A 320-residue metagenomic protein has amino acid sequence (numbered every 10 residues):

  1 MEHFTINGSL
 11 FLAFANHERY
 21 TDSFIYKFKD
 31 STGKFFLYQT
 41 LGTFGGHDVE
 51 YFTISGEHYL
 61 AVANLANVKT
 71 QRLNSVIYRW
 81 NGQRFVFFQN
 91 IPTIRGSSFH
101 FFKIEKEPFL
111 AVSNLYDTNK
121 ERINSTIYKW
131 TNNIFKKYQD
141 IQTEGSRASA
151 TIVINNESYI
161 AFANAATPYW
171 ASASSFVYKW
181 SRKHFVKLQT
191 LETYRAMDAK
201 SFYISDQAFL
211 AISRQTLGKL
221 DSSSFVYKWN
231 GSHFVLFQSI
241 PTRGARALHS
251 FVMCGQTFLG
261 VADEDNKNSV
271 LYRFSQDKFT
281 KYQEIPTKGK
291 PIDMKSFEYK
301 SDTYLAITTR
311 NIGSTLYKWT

Functional and structural regions predicted by a protein language model:
M1-H3, F44-Y51, I94-F101, E144-T151 (+3 more regions): Repeated scaffold domains used in trafficking and secretory/extracellular systems, primarily beta-propellers
N7-A13, G56-A61, K106-A111, N156-A161 (+3 more regions): Entry beta-strands of beta-propeller and related beta-repeat scaffolds
H17-Y20, L65-T70, L115-K120, A165-W170 (+3 more regions): Short glycine/acidic-enriched loop and turn motifs that connect beta-strands
I25-F28, N74-W80, N124-W130, S174-W180 (+1 more regions): Beta-propeller blade signature
K29-T32, W80-Q83, W130-N133, W180-K183 (+3 more regions): Short loop/turn segments that connect beta-strands within beta-propeller blades
F36-T40, R84-N90, I134-D140, H184-L191 (+2 more regions): A short beta-strand motif characteristic of beta-propeller blades
A245-R273: Loop/turn-rich, solvent-exposed surfaces of beta-rich toroidal or solenoidal domains
A262-E264, N268-S269, Q283-P286, P291-T320: Blade-level signature of beta-propeller repeat domains, shared across WD40, Kelch, NHL, RCC1 and BNR/Asp-box propellers
